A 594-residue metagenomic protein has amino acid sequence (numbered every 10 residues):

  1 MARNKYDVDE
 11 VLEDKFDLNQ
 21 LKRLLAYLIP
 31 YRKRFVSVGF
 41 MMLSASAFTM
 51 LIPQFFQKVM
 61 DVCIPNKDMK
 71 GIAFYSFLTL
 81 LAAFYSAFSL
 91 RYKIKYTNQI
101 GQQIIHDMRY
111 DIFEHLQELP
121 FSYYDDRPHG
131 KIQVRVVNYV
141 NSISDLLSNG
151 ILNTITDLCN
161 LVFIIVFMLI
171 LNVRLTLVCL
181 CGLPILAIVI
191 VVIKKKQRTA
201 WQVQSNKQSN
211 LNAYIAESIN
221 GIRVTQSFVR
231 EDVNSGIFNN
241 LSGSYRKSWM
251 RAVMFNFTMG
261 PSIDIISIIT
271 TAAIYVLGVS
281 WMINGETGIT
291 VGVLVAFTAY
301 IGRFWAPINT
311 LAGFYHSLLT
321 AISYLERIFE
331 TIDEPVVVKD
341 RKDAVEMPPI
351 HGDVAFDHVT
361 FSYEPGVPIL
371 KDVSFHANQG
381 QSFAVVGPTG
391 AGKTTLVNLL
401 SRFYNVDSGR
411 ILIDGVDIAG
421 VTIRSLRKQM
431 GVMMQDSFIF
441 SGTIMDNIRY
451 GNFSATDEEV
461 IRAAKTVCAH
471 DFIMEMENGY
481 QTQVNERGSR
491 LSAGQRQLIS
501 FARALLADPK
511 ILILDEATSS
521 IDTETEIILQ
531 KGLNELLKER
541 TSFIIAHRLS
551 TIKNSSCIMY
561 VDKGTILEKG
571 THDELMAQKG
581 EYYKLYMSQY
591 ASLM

Functional and structural regions predicted by a protein language model:
M1-T49, I64-Y75, Y92-T97, G101 (+9 more regions): Membrane-integrated ABC transporters
Q20, L28, K93, T97-G101 (+3 more regions): Juxtamembrane loop-to-helix connectors within ABC transporter transmembrane domains
F35-S89, Y96, L169-R174, A272 (+2 more regions): Transmembrane helix-loop-helix hairpins at lipid-water interfaces of multipass membrane proteins, especially the type-1
L51-P53, Q57, I151-K194, M250-V295: A hydrophobic transmembrane-helix motif
D125-G130, V203-R251, T331, D343-V345: Loop segments that connect adjacent transmembrane helices in multi-pass transporters
K207, R230, M254, I269-I274 (+1 more regions): Cytosolic ends of transmembrane helices, especially the final helix of ABC transmembrane type-1 domains
D333, D340-R341, M347-M594: ABC-type nucleotide-binding domain
